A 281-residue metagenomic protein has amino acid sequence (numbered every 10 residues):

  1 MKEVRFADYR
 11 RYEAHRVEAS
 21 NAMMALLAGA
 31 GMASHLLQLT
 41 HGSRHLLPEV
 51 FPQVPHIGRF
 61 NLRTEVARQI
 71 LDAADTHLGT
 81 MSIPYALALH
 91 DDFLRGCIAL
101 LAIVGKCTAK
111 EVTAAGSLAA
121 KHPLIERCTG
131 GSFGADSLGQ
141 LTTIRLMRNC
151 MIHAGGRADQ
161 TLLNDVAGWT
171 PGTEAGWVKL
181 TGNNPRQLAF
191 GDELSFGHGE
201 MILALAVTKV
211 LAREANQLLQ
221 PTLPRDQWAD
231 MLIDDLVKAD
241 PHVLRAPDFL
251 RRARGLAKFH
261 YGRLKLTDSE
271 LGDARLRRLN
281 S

Functional and structural regions predicted by a protein language model:
M1-A88, D92-R95, T170-S281: Extended intrinsically disordered or low-complexity regions, especially N/C-terminal cytosolic tails and loops, rather
P84, A88, D92-S195, I202 (+2 more regions): Flexible secondary-structure boundary motifs
